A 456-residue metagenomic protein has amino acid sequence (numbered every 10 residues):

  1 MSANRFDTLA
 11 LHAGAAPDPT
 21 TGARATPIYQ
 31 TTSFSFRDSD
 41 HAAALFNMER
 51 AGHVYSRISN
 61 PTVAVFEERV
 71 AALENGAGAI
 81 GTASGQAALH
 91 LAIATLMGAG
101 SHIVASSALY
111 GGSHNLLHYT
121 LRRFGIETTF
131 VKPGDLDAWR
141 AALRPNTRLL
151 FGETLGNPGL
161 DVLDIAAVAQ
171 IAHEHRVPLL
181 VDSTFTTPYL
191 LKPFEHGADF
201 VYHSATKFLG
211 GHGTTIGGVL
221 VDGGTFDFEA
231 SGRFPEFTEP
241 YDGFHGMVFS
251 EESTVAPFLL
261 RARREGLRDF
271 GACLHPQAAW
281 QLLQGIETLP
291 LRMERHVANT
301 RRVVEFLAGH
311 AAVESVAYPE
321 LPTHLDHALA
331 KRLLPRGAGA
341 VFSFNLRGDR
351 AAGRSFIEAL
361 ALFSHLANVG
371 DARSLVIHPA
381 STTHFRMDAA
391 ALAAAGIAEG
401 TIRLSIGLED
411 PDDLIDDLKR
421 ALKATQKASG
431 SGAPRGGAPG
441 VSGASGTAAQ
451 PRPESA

Functional and structural regions predicted by a protein language model:
M1-N60, E68-R69: N-terminal "arm"/small-domain region of PLP-dependent enzymes with the aminotransferase-like
S2, A10-H12, A16-P19, A79-A308 (+1 more regions): Conserved PLP-enzyme active-site core in the AAT-like
S33, D222-F226, L346-D349: Short loop segments at secondary-structure junctions
D38-H90, G112-Y119: Conserved N-terminal alpha-helix of the aminotransferase class I/II PLP-enzyme fold
H118, E127, P145, R292 (+3 more regions): PLP-dependent enzyme catalytic core of the Aspartate aminotransferase-like
V221, S343-N345, S405-G407: Short hydrophobic/aromatic beta-strand micro-patches that form the beta-sheet surface supporting nucleotide- or nucleic
F270-C273, Q277-A279, Q284, T288 (+3 more regions): Conserved small-domain helix->loop->beta segment predominantly found in fold-type I
